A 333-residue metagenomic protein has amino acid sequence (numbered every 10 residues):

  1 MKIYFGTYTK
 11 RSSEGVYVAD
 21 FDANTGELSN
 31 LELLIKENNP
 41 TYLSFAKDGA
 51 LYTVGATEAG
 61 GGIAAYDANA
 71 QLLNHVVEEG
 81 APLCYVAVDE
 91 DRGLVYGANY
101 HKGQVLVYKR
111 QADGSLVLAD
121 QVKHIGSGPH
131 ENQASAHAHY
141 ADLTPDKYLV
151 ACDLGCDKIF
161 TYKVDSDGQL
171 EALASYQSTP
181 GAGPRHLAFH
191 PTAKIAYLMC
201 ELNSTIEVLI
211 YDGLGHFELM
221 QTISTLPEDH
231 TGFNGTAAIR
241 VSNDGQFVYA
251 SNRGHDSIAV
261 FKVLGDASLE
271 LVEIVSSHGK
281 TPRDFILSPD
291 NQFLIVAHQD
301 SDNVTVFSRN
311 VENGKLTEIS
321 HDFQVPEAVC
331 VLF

Functional and structural regions predicted by a protein language model:
Y8-K10, A56-E58, Y100-K102, R110 (+8 more regions): Short loop/turn segments immediately following the C-termini of beta-strands
A19-G26, Y66-N69, V107-V117, K163-Q169 (+3 more regions): Short loop/turn segments immediately following beta-strands, especially the blade-tip and inter-blade linker loops
S29-I35, Q71-V77, D120, G126-E131 (+4 more regions): A short beta-strand motif characteristic of beta-propeller blades
N30-R92: Blade-loop segments of beta-propeller domains
E37-D48, E79-E90, G126-D146, S178-A193 (+3 more regions): Beta-rich, blade/repeat-based domains predominating in secreted/periplasmic proteins but also intracellular
L72-Y140: Asp-box/WD-like beta-propeller blade repeats and closely related beta-sheet repeat scaffolds
L149-S204: Loop-centered beta-sheet repeat module
